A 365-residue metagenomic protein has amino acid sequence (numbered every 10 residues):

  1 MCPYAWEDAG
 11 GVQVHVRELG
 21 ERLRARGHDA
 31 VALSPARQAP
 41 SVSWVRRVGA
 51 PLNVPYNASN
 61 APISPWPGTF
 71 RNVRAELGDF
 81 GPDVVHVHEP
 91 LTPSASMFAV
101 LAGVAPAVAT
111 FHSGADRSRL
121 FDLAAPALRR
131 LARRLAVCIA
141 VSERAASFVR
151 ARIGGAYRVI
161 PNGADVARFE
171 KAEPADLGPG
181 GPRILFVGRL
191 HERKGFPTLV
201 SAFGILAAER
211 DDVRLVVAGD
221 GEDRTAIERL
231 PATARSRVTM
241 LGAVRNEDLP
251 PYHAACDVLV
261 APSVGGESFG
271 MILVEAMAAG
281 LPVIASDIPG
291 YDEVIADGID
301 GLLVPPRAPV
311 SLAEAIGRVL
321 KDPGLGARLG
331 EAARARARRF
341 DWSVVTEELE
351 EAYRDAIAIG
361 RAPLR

Functional and structural regions predicted by a protein language model:
A36, R144, G163: Carbohydrate-associated surface elements
R119-D122, S147-R150, A164-G181, P251: Acidic anion/phosphate-binding donor-loop and adjacent secondary structure in glycosyltransferase catalytic cores
D176-G204, V216: Conserved donor-binding/catalytic core segment of Leloir-type glycosyltransferases
I227-V244: Nucleotide-activated donor-binding/catalytic signature segment of Leloir-type glycosyltransferases, i.e., the conserved
A243-V244, P251-C256, M271: Short alpha-helical donor nucleotide-sugar binding micro-motif in glycosyltransferases
A254-S268, L281: Acidic donor-binding loop of glycosyltransferase active sites
P282-A285, I295: Short hydrophobic beta-strand element within catalytic cores of glycosyltransferases and related nucleotide-activated
D297-G298, L302-P309, R318-G324: Conserved acidic donor-binding segment of nucleotide-sugar-dependent glycosyltransferases
